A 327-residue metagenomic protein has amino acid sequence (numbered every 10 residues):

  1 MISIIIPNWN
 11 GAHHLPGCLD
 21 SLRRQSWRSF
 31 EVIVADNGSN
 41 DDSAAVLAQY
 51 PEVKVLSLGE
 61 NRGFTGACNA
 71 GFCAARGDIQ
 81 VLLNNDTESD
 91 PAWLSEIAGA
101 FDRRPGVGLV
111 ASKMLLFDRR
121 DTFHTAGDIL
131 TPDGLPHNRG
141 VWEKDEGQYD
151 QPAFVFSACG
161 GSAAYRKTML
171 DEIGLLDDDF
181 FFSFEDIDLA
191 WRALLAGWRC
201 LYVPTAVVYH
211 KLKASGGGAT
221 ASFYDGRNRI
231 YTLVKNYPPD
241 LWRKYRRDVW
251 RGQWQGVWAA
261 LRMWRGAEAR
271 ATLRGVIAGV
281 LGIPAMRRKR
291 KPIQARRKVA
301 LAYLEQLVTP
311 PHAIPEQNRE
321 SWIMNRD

Functional and structural regions predicted by a protein language model:
P16, D41-Q49: Acidic helix N-cap motif at the loop->helix transition within catalytic regions of sugar-transfer enzymes
D20-S29: Short, acidic, metal-binding catalytic loop of nucleotide-sugar glycosyltransferases
S29-G38, L56-L58: Short beta-strand/loop segment that forms part of the nucleotide-sugar
S57-A75, N85, E96: Glycine-rich, basic loop-to-helix element that forms the pyrophosphate-binding segment of sugar-nucleotide handling
Q80: Short aromatic/hydrophobic "clamp" motif used to bind/position activated sugar donors
T87-T131, L135: Conserved donor NDP-sugar-binding/catalytic core segment of glycosyltransferases
F156-V207: A short, conserved alpha-helix in the catalytic core of glycosyltransferases
C200-R288, L301-E305: Active-site-adjacent helix/loop segment of glycosyltransferases that harbors family-specific signature motifs
